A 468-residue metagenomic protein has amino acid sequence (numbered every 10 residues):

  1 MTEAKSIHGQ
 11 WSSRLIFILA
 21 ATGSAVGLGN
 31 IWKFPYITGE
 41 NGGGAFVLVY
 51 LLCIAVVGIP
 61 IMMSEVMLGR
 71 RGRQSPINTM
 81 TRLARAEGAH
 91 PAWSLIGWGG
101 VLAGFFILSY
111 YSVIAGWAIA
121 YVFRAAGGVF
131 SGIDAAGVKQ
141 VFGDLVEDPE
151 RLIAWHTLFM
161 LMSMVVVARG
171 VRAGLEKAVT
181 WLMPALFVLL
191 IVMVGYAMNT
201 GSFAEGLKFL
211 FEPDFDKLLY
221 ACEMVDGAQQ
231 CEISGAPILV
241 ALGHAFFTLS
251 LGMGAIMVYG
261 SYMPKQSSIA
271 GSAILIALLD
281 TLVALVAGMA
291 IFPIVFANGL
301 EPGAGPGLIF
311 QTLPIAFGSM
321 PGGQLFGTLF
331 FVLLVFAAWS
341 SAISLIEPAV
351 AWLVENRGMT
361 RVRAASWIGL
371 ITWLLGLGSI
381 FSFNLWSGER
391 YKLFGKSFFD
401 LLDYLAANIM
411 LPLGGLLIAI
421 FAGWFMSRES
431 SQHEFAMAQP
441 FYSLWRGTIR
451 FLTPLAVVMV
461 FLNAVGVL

Functional and structural regions predicted by a protein language model:
M1-W32, I61-V66, R70-W98, P264-S268 (+1 more regions): Membrane-interface "cap" regions at the ends of multi-pass membrane proteins
T2-A4, A115-E147, S261-Q266, G271 (+6 more regions): Helix-loop-helix connectors at the membrane interface of multi-pass transporters/channels
T2-S13, T180-W339, R363-A364: Membrane-embedded translocation segments of transport machinery
K5-H8, I37-N41, R71-G99, S112-R172 (+5 more regions): Inter-helical loop and helix-membrane interface segments of multi-pass membrane transporters/permeases
I16-C53, G254-G260, G271-I274, L278-L279 (+2 more regions): Transmembrane helix-boundary motif of multi-pass solute transporters/channels
I16-I18, S24, I153-A154, L279-L285 (+4 more regions): Loop-to-transmembrane helix boundary motifs in multi-pass membrane proteins
K33-T38, S163-G170, H244-S272, I276 (+3 more regions): Helix-loop junctions at the membrane interface of multi-pass solute transporters
A92-V101, G358-G369, L401-V457: C-terminal membrane-solvent junction of multi-pass transporters and transport-like membrane proteins
